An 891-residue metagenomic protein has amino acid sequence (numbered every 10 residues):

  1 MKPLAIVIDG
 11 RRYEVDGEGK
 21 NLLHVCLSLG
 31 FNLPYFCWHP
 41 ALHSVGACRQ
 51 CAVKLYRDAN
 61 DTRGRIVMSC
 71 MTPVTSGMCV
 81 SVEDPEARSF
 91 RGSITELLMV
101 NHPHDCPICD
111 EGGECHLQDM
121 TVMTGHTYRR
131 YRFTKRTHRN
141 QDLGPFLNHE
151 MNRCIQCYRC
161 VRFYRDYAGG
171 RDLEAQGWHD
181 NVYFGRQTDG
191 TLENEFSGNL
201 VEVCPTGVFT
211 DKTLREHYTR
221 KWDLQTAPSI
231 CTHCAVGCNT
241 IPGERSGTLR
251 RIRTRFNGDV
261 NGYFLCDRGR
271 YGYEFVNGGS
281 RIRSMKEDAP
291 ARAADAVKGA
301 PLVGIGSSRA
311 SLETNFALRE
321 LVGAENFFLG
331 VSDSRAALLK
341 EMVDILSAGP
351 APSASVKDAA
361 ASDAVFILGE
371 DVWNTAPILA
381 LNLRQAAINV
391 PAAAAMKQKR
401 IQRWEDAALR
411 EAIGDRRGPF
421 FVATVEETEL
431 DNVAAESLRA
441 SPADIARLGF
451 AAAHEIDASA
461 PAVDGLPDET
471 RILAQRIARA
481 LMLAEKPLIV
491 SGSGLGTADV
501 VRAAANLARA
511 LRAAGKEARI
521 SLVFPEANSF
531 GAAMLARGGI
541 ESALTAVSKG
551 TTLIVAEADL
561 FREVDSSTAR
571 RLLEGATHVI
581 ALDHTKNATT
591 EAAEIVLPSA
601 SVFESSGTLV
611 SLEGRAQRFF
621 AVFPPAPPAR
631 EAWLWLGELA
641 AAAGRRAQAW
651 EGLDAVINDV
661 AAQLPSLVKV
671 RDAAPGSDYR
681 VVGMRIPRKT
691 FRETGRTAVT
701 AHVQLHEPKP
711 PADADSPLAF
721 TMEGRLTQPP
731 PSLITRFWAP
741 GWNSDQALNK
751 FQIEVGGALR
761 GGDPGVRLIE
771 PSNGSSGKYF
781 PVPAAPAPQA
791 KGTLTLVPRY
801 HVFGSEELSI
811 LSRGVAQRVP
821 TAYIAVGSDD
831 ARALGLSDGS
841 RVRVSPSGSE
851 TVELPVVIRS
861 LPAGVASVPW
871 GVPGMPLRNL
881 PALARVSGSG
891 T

Functional and structural regions predicted by a protein language model:
M1-G19, H24-L27, Y35-H39, A47 (+12 more regions): N-terminal export/assembly segments and adjacent metallocofactor-ligating motifs of anaerobic energy-metabolism
D16, L33, R319, I367 (+5 more regions): A cross-kingdom feature strongest in bacterial/archaeal respiratory oxidoreductases
N181, H217-Q225, S308, G494 (+2 more regions): A glycine-rich phosphate-binding loop feature that marks nucleotide/adenosyl-phosphate handling sites
P290-L302, S355-S362, L473-L488, A543-T551: Glycine-rich phosphate/diphosphate-binding loops that line cofactor/substrate pockets in enzymes
L321-L329, A387-A393, N506-I520, G575-H578: Structural alpha-beta junctions
A348, A412-G414, N432, E436-V547: Active-site phosphate/pyrophosphate-binding segments
A632-E651: Non-catalytic, well-ordered alpha-helical segments in soluble enzyme domains
